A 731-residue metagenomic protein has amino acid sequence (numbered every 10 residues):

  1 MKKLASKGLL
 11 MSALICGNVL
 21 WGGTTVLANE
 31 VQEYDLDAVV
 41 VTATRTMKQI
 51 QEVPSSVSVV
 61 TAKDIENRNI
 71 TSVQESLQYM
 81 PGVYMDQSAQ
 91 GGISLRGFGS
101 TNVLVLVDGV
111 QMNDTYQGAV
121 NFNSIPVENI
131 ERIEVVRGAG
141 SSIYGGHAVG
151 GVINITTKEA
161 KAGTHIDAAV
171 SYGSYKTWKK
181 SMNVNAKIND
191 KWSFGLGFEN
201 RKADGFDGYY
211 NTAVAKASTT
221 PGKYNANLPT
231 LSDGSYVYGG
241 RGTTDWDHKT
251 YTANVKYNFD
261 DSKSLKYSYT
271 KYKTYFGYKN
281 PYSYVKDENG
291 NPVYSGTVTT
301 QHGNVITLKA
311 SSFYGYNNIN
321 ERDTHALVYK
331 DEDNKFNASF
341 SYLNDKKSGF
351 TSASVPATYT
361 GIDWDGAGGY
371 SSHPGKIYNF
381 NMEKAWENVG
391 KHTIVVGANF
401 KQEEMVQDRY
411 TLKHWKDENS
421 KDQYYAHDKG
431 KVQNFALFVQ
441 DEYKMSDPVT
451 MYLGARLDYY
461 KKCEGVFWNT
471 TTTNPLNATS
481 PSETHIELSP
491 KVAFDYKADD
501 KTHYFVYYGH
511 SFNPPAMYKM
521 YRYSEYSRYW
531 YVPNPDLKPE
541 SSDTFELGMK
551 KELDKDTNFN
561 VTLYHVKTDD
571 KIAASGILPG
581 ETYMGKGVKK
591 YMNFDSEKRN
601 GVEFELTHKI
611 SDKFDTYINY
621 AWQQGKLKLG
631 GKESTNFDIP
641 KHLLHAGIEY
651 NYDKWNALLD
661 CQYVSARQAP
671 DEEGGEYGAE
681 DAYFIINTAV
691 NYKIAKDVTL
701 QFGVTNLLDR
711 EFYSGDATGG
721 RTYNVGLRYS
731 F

Functional and structural regions predicted by a protein language model:
T71-S76, G91-S94, L106, N121-P126 (+4 more regions): N-terminal periplasmic accessory domains that precede and gate Gram-negative outer-membrane beta-barrel machines
Q74-Q111, E131: Extracytoplasmic beta-strand/coil segments of soluble accessory domains associated with Gram-negative outer-membrane
Q111-R137: Short acidic/polar hinge/loop motifs at secondary-structure boundaries that mediate gating or recognition
Y172-K202, A213-G277, E321-K330, N388: Transmembrane beta-barrel wall of Gram-negative outer-membrane proteins
K256-K273, F313-T471, T479, K497 (+4 more regions): Face-selective signature of the C-terminal outer-membrane beta-barrel domain
D260, K391-V395, N399, D428-T568 (+4 more regions): Structural signature of Gram-negative outer-membrane beta-barrels, strongest in the C-terminal barrel of TonB-dependent
K330-A353, D495-K497, H503-G509, N513 (+3 more regions): Membrane-embedded beta-barrel scaffold of Gram-negative outer-membrane proteins
K444-S446, M451, Y459, N560 (+6 more regions): Gram-negative outer-membrane beta-barrel transporters
